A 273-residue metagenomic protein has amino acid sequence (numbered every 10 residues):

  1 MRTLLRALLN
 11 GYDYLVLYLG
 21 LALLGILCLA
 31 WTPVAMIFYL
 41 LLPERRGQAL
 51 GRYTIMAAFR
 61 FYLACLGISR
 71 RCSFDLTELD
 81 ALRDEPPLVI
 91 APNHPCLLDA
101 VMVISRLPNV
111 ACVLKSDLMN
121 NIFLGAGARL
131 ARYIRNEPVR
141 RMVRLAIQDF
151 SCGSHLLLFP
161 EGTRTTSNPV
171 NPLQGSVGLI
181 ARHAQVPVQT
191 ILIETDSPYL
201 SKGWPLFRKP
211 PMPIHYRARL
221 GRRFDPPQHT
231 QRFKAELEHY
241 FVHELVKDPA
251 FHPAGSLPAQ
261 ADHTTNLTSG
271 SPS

Functional and structural regions predicted by a protein language model:
M1-L88, S269: Membrane-anchoring hydrophobic helices of lipid-metabolizing enzymes
M36-A58, S69, D84-P138: Catalytic core of membrane glycerolipid acyltransferases/transacylases, capturing the structured, soluble-facing
S69-T77, N136-R140, L200-G203: Short gly/ser/thr-rich secondary-structure transition/capping motifs
P87-V89, G153-F159: Residue-level preference for the first positions of well-ordered beta-strands
H94-C96, E161-T165: Short glycine-rich anion-binding loops that position phosphate/pyrophosphate groups of nucleotides and phosphorylated
F123-A126, S151, H155, T166-A235: A cross-family acyltransferase "interaction/gating" segment
M142-A146, H229: Short acidic active-site motifs
P211-S273: Long, non-transmembrane cytosolic or organellar matrix-exposed soluble domains/tails of integral membrane proteins
